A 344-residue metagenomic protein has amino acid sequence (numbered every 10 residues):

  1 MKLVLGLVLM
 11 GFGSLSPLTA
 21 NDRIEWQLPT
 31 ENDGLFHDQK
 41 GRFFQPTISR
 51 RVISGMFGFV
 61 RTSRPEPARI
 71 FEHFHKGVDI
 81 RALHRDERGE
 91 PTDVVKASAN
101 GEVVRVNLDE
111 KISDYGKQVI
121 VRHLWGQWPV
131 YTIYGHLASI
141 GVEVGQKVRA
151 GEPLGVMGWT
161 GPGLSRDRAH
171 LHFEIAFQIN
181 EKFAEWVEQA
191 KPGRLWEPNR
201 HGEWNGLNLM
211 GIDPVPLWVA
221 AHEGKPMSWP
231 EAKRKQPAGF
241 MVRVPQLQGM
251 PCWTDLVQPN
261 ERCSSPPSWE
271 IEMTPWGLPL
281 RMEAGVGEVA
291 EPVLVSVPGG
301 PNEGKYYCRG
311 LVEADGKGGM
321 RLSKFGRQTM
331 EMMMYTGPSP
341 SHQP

Functional and structural regions predicted by a protein language model:
V4-S14: Bacterial N-terminal signal peptides
L15-A20: Sec/Tat signal peptide C-region and signal peptidase I cleavage site
N21-G55, F59, Q127-P129, E143 (+2 more regions): Acidic, glycine-rich catalytic/binding loops that coordinate metals and/or anionic ligands
M56-K96: Short glycine/threonine/proline-enriched tight-turn/helix- or strand-capping micro-motif at secondary-structure
E90-T92, K96-A138, R166-R168, H172: Zn2+-dependent peptidoglycan hydrolase active-site motif and core
V94-V106, V142-M157: Short, well-structured beta-strand-loop connectors
Q118-V121, R149-G163: Short hydrophobic beta/alpha edge segments that flank linear recognition/processing sites
R321-P344: Charge-dense, extended regions
